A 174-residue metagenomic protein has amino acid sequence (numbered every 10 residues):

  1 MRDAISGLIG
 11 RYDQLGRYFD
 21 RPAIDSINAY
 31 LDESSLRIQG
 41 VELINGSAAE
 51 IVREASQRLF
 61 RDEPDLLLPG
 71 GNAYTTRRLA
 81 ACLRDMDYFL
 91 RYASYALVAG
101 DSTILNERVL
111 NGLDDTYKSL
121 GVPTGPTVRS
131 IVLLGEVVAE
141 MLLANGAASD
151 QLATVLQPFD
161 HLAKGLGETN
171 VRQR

Functional and structural regions predicted by a protein language model:
M1-V122, P126-V128, V132, A139-R174: Core of compact, soluble alpha-helical bundle domains
